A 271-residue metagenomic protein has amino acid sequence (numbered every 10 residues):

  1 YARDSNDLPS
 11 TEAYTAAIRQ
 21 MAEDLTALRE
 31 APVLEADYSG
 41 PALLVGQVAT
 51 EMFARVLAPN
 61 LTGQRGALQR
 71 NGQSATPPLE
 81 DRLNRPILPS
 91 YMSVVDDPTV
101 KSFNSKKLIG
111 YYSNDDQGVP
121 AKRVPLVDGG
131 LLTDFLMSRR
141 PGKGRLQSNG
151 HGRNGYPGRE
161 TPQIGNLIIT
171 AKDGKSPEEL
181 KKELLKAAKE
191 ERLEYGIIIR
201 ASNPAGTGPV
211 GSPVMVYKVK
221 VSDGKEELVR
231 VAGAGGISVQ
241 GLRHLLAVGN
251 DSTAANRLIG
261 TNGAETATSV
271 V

Functional and structural regions predicted by a protein language model:
Y1-P9, G66-L83, L88-S93: Extended amphipathic alpha-helical scaffolds
Y1-R65, D134, Q240-G241, G249-S252: Internal alpha/beta scaffold segment
R3, D7, D24, T76 (+2 more regions): Generic, low-specificity signal for short hydrophobic/alpha-helical stretches with a mild N-terminal bias, encompassing
R3, Q20, G72, S102-L108: A generic structural signal for ordered alpha-helices
D37-G40, L44, L61, A67-L68 (+3 more regions): A sequence-level detector of short, solvent-exposed, charge-rich linear segments
L57-S74, P157-I168: Short N-terminal helix-initiation segments at or just after the protein's N-terminus
L79-V271: Dual-mode signal for accessory low-complexity, basic/Gly-rich regions
